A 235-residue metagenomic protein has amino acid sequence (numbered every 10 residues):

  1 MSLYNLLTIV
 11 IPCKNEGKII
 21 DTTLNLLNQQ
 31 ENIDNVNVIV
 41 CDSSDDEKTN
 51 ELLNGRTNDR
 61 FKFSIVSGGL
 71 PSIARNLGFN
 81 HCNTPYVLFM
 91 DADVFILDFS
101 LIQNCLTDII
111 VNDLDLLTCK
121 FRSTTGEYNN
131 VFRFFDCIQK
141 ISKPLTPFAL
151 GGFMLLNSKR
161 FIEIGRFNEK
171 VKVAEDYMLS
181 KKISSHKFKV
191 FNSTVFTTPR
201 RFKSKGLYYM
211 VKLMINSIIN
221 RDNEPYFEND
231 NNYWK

Functional and structural regions predicted by a protein language model:
N15-Q29: Short, well-formed alpha-helical segments that are part of the catalytic scaffolds of diverse glycosyltransferases
N35-S44, S64-G68: Short beta-strand/loop segment that forms part of the nucleotide-sugar
C41-N50, V94-F95: A conserved acidic beta->alpha catalytic loop
V66-C82: Glycine-rich, basic loop-to-helix element that forms the pyrophosphate-binding segment of sugar-nucleotide handling
V87: Short aromatic/hydrophobic "clamp" motif used to bind/position activated sugar donors
S100-Y128: Conserved donor NDP-sugar-binding/catalytic core segment of glycosyltransferases
F121-G126, I138-L156: A recurrent flexible, glycine/aromatic-enriched loop bordering the glycosyltransferase active site that acts as
V173-L179: Acidic donor-binding loop at a coil-to-helix junction in glycosyltransferase catalytic cores that engages
